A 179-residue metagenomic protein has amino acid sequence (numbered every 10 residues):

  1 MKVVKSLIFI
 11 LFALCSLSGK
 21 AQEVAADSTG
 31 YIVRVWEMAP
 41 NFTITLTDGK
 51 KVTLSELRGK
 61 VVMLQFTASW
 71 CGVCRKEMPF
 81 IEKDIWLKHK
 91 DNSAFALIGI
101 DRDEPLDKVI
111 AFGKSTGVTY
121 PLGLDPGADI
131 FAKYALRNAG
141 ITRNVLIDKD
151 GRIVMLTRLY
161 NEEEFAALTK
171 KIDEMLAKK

Functional and structural regions predicted by a protein language model:
M1-E23: Bacterial Sec-dependent N-terminal signal peptides
E23-L54: N-terminal "domain-start" segment that seeds a small globular fold
A39-P40, V62, I141-R143: Short loop/turn microsegments at loop-to-beta-strand junctions
L57-K60, T119: Active-site acidic short loop of glycosyltransferases
R58, F66-K83: Conserved redox-active cysteine motifs that mediate thiol-disulfide chemistry, especially di-cysteine Cys-X(1-2)-Cys
M63-L64, L97: Hydrophobic beta-strand anchors of alpha/beta hydrolase catalytic cores
R75-T116, D129-K133: Structural microenvironment flanking redox-active thiols in thiol-disulfide oxidoreductases
K114-T119, D125-D173: Thiol/disulfide oxidoreductase modules built on the thioredoxin-like
